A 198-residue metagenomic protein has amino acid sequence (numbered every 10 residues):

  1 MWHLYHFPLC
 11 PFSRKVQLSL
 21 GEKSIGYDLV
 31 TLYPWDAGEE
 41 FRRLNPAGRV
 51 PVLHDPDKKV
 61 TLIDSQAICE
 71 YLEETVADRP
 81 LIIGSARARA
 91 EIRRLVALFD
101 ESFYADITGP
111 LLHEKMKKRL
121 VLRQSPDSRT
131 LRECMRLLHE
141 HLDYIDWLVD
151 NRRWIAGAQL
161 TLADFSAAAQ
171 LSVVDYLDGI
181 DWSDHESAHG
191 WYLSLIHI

Functional and structural regions predicted by a protein language model:
M1-R132: GST-like domain detector, emphasizing the conserved glutathione-binding G-site in the N-terminal thioredoxin-like
E101-L193: GST-like fold's C-terminal all-alpha helical module
I196-I198: Conserved small/polar residues in nucleotide/adenosyl-binding loops
